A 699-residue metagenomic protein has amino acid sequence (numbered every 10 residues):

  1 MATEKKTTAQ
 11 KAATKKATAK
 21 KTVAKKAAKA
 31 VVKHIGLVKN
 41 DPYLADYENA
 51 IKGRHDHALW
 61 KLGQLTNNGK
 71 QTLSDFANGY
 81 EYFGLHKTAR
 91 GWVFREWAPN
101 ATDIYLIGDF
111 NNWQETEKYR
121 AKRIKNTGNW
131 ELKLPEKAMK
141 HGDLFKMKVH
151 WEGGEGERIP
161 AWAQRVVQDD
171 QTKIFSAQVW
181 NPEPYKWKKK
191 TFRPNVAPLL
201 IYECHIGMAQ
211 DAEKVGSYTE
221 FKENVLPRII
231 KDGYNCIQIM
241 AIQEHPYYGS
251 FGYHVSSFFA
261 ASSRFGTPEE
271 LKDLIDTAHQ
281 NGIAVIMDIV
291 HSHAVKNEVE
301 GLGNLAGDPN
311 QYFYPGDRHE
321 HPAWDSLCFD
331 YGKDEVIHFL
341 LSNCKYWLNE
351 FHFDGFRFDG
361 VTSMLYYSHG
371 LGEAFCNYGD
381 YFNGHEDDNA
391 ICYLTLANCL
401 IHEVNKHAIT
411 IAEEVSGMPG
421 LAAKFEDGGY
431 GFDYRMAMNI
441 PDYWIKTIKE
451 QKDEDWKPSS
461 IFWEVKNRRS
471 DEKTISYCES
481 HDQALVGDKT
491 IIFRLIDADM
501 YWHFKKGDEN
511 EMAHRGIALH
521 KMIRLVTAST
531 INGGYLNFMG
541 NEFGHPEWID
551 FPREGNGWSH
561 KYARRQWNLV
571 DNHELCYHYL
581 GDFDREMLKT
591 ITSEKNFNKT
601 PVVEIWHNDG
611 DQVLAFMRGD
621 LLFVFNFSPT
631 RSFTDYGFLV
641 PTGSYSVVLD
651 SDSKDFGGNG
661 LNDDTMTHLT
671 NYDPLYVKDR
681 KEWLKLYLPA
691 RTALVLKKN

Functional and structural regions predicted by a protein language model:
M1-G36: Intrinsically disordered, polybasic Lys/Arg-rich low-complexity tracts
V23-A89, Q114-E203, M208-E213, E220 (+1 more regions): The feature marks proteins involved in alpha-glucan
K26-A27, V167-Q168, E183-V196, I201 (+3 more regions): Substrate-binding/active-site clefts of carbohydrate-active enzymes
F94-W97, I104, G108, S628-G643: Surface-exposed beta-strand/loop patches in extracellular or lumenal glycoproteins
E96, M147, C204, I229 (+12 more regions): Conserved, mostly hydrophobic/aromatic
E136, K140-F145, D664-N699: C-terminal beta-strand-rich structural cap/linker in extracellular carbohydrate-active enzymes
H352-D354, G372-H560, T592, N598-G637 (+1 more regions): Conserved alpha/beta catalytic core and glycan-binding cleft of carbohydrate-active enzymes
T395-C399, N405-K406, R565-E604, V695: Aromatic- and carboxylate-lined catalytic core of secreted/periplasmic carbohydrate-active enzymes
